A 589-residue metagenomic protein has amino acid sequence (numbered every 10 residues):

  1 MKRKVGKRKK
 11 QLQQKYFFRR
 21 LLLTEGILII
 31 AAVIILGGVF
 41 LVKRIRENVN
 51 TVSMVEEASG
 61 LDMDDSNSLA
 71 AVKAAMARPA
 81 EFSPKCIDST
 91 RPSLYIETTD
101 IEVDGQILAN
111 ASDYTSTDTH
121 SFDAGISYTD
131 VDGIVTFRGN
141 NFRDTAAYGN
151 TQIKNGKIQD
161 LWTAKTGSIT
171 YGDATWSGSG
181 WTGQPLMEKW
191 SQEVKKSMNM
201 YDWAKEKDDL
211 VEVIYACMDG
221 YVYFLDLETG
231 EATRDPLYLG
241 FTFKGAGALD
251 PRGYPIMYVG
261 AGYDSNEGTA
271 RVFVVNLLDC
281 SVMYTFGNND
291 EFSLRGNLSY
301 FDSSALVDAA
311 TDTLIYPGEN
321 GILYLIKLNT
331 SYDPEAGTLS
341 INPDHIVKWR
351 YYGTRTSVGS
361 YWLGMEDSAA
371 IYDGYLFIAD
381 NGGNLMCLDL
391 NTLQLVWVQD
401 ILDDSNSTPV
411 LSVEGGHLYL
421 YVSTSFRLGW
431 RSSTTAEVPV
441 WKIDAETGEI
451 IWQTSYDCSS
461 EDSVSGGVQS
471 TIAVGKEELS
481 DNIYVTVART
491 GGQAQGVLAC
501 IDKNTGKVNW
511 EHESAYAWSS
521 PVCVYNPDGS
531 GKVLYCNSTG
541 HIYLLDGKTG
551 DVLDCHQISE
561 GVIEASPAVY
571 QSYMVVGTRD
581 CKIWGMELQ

Functional and structural regions predicted by a protein language model:
M1-A58: Gram-positive cell-envelope targeting signals
Y16-F17, V135, A473: Short alpha-helical segments used as structural interaction elements across diverse proteins
N50-D123, D144-T182, L186-F301, L306-Q589: Extracytoplasmic/lumenal domain signature
G125-N150: Predominantly extracellular/luminal regions of secreted and cell-surface proteins, especially disulfide-bonded
